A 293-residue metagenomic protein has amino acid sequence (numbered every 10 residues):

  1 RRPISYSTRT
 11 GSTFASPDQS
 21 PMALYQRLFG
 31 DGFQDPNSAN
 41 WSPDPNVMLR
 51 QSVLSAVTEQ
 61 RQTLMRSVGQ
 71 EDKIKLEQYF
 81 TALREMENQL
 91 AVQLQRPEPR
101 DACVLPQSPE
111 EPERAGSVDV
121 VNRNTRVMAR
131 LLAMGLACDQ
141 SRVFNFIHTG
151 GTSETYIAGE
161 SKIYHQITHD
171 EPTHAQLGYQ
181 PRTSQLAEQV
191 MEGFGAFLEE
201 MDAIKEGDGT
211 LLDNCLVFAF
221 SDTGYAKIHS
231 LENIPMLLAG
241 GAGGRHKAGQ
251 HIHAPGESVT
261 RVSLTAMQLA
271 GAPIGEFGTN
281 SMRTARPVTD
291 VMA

Functional and structural regions predicted by a protein language model:
R1-A293: Ligand-binding pockets and gating/stacking loops
